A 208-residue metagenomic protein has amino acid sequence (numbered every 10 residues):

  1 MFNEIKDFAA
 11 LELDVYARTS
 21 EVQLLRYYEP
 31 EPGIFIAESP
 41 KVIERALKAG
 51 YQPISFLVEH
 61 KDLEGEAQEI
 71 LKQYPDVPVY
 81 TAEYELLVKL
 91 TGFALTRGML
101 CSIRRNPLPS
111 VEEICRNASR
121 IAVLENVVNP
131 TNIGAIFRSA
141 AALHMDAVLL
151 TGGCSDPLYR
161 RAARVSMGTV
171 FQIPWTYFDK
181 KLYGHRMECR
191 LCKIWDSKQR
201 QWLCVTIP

Functional and structural regions predicted by a protein language model:
M1-E66, C154-S155: Boundary-proximal intrinsically disordered activation/regulatory segments immediately upstream of a helical core
F2-A9, P78-E83, I173-G184: Short acidic-hydrophobic, aromatic-tinged amphipathic segments that line or gate anion-handling sites
A9-A10, E64, E85-L90, K180-R186 (+1 more regions): A short acidic, often aromatic-flanked loop/helix-cap motif at beta-alpha or helix-coil junctions that lines enzyme
E31-I34, Q52-F56, D76-P78, A147-V148 (+1 more regions): Short active-site oxyanion
G65-D76, P208: Short, aromatic/basic amphipathic alpha-helical patches
L71-G92, T176: A glycine-rich helix N-cap at a beta->alpha junction
C101: Glycine-rich phosphate-binding loops that contact phosphosugars or nucleotide phosphates
P107-Q201: RNA substrate-binding interface of SAM-dependent RNA methyltransferases
